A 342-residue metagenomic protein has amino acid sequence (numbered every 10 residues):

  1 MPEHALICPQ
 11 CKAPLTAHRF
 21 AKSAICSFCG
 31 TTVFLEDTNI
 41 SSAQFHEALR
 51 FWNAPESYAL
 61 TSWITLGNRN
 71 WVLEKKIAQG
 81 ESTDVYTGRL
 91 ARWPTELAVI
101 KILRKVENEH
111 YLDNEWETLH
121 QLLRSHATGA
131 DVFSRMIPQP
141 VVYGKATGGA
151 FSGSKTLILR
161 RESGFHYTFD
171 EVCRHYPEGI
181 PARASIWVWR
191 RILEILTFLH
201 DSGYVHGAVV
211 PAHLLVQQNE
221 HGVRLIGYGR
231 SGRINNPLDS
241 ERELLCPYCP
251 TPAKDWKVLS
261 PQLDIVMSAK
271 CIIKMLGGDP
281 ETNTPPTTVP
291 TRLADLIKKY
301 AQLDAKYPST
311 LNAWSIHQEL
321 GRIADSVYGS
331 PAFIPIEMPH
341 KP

Functional and structural regions predicted by a protein language model:
G30-I40: Short Cys/His-rich micro-motifs in 6-15 aa windows
N53-W93: ATP-binding glycine-rich phosphate-binding loop
E81-F133: ATP-binding glycine-rich loop module of kinase domains
P138-P181: Conserved structural core of kinase catalytic domains
V188-W189: Activation segment signature within eukaryotic-like protein kinase domains
L196-Q218: Catalytic-loop of the protein kinase fold
R224, Y228-K299: C-lobe/activation-segment region of protein kinase-like
G277-P342: Helical subdomain adjoining the active site within ATP-dependent kinase catalytic cores
